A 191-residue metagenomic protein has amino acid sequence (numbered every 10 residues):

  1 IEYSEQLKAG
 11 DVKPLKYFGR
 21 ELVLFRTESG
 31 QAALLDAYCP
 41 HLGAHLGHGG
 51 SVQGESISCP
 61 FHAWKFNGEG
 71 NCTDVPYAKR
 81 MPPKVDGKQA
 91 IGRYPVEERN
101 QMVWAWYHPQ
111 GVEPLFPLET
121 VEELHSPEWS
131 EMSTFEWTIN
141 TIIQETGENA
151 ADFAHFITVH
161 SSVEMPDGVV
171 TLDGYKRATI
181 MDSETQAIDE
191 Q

Functional and structural regions predicted by a protein language model:
E2-Y3, I142: Helix N-cap / beta->alpha transition motif
Y3-E123: Rieske [2Fe-2S] iron-sulfur-binding domain
Q31, G111-Q191: C-terminal catalytic domain of Rieske-type non-heme iron oxygenases
